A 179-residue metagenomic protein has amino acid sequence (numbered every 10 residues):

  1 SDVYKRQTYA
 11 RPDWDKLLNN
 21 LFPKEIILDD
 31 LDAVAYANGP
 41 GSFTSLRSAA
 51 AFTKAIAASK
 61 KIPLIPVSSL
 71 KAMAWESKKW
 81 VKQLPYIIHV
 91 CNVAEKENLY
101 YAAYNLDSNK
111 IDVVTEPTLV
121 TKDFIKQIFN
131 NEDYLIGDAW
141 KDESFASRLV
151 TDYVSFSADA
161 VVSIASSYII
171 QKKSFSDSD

Functional and structural regions predicted by a protein language model:
D2-Y4: Short, small-residue-biased leader/transition segments that mark boundaries at the very start of proteins
T8-P12, F43, R47, A51 (+1 more regions): Residues at secondary-structure transition points
Y9, I65-D179: Oxyanion-binding and handling regions
Y9-E25, L70: Short, well-ordered amphipathic alpha-helical segments that serve as non-catalytic structural scaffolds within diverse
D13-K16, A51, A55, A72 (+1 more regions): Short amphipathic alpha-helical face segments that pack within enzyme cores and frequently flank/anchor catalytic
L18-A33, I128-D133: Phosphate/pyrophosphate-binding loops at sites that engage ATP/ADP/AMP, CoA/4′-phosphopantetheine, polyphosphate
I26-I27, A58, W80-V81: Short, charge-rich binding segments
A33-S69: DPxDG-like acidic metal-binding loop motif
